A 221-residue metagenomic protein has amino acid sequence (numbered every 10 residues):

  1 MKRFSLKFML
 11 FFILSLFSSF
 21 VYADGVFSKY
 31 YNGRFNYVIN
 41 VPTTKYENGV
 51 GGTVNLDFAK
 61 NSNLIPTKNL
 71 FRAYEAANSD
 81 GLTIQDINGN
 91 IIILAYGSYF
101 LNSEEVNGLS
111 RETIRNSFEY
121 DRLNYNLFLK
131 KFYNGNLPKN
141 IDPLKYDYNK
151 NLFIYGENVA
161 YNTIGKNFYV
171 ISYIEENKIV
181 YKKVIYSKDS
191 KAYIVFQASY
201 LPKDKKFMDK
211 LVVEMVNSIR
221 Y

Functional and structural regions predicted by a protein language model:
M1-M9: Bacterial N-terminal signal peptides that target proteins for export
L10-S15: Hydrophobic alpha-helical targeting segments used for export or membrane insertion
V21-G25: Boundary at the C-terminal end of the N-terminal hydrophobic targeting segment
N32-L64, K68: Proline-anchored loop/turn motifs at beta-strand termini and strand-loop-strand connectors
F35, V41, N78-D80, M215: Residues that flank catalytic or metal-binding motifs in active/ligand-binding sites
Y37, K45-N48, S190-Y221: Surface-exposed amphipathic alpha-helical segments
T53-K183, K188-Y193: Conserved polar/disulfide-associated segments of primarily extracytoplasmic proteins
